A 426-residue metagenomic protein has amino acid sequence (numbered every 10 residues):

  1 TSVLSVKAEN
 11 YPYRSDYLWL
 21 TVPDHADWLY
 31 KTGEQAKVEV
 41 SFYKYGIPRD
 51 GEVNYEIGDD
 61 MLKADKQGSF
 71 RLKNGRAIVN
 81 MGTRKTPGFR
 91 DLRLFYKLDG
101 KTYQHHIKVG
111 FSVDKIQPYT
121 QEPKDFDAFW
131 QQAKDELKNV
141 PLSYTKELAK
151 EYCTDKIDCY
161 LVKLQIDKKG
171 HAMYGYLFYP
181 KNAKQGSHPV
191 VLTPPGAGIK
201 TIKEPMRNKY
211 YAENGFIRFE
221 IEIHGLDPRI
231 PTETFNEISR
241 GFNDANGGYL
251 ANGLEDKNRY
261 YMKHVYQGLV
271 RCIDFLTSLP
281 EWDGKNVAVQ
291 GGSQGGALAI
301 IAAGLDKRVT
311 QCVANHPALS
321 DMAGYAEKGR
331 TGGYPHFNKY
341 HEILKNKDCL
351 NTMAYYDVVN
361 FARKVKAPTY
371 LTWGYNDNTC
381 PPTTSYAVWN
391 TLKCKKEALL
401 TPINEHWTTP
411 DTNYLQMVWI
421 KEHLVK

Functional and structural regions predicted by a protein language model:
E9-W19: Proline/serine/threonine-rich low-complexity linkers at boundaries of modular beta-sandwich domains
D24-W28, K138-A183: N-terminal cap/lid segment of alpha/beta-hydrolase-fold proteins
G175, G186-A197: Short beta-strand element of the alpha/beta-hydrolase
A197-Q267, G324-G333: Cap/lid segment of the alpha/beta-hydrolase catalytic domain
I230-T234, G296-K345, L400, T408-D411: Hydrolase active-site cap/lid region
G247-S293: Gly/Ser-rich "nucleophile elbow"/oxyanion-hole loop immediately N-terminal to the catalytic nucleophile in hydrolases
V365, L371-W373: Short beta-strand/loop motif that positions the catalytic acidic residue of the alpha/beta-hydrolase fold
T379, Y386-K426: C-terminal catalytic histidine-bearing segment of alpha/beta-hydrolase fold enzymes
